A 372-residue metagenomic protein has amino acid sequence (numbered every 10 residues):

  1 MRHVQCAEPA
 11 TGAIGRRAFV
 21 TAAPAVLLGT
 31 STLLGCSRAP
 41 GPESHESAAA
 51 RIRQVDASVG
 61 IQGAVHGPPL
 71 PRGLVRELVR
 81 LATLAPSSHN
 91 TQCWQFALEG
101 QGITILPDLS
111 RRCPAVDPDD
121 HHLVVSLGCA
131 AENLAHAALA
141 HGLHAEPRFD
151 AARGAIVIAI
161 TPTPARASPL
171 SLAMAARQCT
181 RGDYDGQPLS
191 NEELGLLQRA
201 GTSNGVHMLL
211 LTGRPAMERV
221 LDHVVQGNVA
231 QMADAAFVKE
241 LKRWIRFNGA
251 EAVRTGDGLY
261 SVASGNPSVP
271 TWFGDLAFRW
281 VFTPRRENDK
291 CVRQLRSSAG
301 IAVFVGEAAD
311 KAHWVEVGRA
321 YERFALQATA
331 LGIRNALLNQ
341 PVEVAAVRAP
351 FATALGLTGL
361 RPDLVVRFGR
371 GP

Functional and structural regions predicted by a protein language model:
R2-C6, A13-P372: Acidic, surface-exposed loops and disordered segments
